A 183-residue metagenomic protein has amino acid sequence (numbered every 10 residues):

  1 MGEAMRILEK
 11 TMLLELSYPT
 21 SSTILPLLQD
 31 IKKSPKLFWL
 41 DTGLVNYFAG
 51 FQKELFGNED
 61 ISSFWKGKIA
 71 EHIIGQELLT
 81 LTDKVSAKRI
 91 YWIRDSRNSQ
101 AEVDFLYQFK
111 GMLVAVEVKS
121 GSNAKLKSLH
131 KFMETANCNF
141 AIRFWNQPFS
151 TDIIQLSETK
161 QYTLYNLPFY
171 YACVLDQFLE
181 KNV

Functional and structural regions predicted by a protein language model:
M1-E102, Y107: Accessory nucleic acid-recognition modules appended to NTPase machines
L44, R97, M112, G121 (+1 more regions): Short, glycine-/Ser/Thr-/acidic-enriched flexible segments
S63, A115-K119: Short, glycine/charged-rich beta-strand-loop motifs at protein surfaces that mediate ligand recognition and catalysis
I90, V114, I142-R143: A structural signal for isolated positions on well-ordered beta-strands in alpha/beta enzyme cores
Y107-A115: Active-site beta-strand-loop-beta-strand hairpin of nuclease catalytic cores that positions key catalytic residues
S120-T163: Catalytic cores of nucleic-acid endonucleases
F149-V183: Domain-level recognition of nuclease-like catalytic cores that cleave nucleotide substrates
